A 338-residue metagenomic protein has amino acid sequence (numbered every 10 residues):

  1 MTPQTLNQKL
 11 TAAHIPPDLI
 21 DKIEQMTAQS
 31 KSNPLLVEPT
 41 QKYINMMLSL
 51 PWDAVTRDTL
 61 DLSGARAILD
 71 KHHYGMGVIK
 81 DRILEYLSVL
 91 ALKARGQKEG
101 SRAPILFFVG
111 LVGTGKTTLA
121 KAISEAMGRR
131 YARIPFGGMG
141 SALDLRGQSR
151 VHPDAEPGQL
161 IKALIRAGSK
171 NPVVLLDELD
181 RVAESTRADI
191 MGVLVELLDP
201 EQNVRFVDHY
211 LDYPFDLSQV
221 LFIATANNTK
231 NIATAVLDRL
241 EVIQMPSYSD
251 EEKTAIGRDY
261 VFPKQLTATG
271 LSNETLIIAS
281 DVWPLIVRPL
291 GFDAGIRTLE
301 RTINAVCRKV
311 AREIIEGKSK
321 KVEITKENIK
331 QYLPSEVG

Functional and structural regions predicted by a protein language model:
M1-K93: Extended, charged alpha-helical coiled-coil/arm scaffolds that mediate oligomerization and mechanical coupling in large
A12-D18, V55, G168, N228-D238 (+2 more regions): Conserved C-terminal "switch" segment of AAA+ ATPases
K98-F136, I165-R166, V195, D199: Walker A/P-loop
S101-P104, M127, R146, D154 (+5 more regions): Short loop/turn elements that form and flank the Walker-type P-loop nucleotide-binding site in RecA-like NTPase cores
L106, V174-D177, A224: Hydrophobic positions in the central parallel beta-sheet of the AAA+
A126-E156, A163, A183, E252: AAA+/P-loop NTPase substrate/partner-engagement loops
A167-N171, D189, F206-T225, L276-I278 (+1 more regions): AAA+/SF3 P-loop NTPase mechanochemical coupling elements
L176-F215: Conserved catalytic/switch belt of AAA+ P-loop NTPases
